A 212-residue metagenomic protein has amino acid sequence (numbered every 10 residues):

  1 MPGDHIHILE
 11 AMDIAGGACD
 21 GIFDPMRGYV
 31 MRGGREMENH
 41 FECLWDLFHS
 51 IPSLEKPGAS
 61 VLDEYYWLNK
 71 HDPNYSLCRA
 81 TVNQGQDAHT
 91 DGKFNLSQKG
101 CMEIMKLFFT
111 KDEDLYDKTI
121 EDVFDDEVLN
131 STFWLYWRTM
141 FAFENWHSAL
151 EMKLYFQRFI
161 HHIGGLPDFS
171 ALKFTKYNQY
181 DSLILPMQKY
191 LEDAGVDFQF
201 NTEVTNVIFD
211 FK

Functional and structural regions predicted by a protein language model:
M1-F23: Glycine-rich FAD pyrophosphate-binding loop
P2-D4, G58-A59, Q199: Short helix-terminating capping/connector loops at secondary-structure junctions
E10, G33, A59-S60, M187 (+1 more regions): Glycine-rich, histidine-containing beta strand-loop boundary motifs that form or position
A11-I14, E42, E203-T205, F209: An acidic- and aromatic-residue-enriched active-site/binding cleft used to recognize and process polar
G16-A18, N74-S76, E144, V207-F209: Short catalytic/ligand-binding loop motif for oxyanion handling, primarily in non-cytosolic enzymes, centered on
M26-F108: Dinucleotide-binding Rossmann-like beta1-alpha1 core, especially the glycine-rich loop that anchors the ADP
M102-K212: Active-site/ligand-binding neighborhood in enzyme catalytic cores
